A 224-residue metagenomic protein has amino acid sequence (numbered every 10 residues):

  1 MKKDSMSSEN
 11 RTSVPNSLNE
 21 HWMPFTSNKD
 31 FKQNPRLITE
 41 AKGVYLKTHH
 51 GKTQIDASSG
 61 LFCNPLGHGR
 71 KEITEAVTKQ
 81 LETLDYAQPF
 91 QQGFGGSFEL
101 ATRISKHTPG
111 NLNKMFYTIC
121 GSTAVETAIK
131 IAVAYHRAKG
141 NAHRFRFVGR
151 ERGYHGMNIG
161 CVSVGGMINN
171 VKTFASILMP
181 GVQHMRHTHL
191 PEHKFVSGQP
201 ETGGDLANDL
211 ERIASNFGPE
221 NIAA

Functional and structural regions predicted by a protein language model:
M1-S5: Short, Lys/Arg-enriched N-terminal segments with co-localized hydrophobic residues within the first ~10-30 amino acids
M6-K42, Q92, L206: Active-site-adjacent loop/helix segments that line or gate small-molecule/cofactor pockets in enzymes
N16-H21, Q80, H107, I213: Residues that form generic nucleotide/phosphate-binding pockets
F25, T53-N141: Glycine-rich loop-to-alpha-helix module at the N-terminal edge of alpha/beta enzyme cores
P35-D56: Active-site and channel-lining beta-strand-loop segments that bind or position nucleotide-derived/phosphorylated
K47, G67-H68, S163-G165: Short beta-strand-to-turn element immediately C-terminal to the catalytic PLP-Schiff-base lysine in fold type I
T53, A223-A224: Structural motif
T102-A223: PLP-dependent aspartate aminotransferase-fold enzymes
